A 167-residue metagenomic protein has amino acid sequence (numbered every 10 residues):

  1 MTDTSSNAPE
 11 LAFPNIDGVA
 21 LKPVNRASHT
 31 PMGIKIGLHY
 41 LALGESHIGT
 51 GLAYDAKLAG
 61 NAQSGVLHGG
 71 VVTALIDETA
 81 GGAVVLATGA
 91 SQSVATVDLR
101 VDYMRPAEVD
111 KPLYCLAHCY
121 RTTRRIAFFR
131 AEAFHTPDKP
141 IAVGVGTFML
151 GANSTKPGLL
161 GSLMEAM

Functional and structural regions predicted by a protein language model:
M1-M167: Terminal targeting signals and extreme-terminal segments of soluble enzymes
